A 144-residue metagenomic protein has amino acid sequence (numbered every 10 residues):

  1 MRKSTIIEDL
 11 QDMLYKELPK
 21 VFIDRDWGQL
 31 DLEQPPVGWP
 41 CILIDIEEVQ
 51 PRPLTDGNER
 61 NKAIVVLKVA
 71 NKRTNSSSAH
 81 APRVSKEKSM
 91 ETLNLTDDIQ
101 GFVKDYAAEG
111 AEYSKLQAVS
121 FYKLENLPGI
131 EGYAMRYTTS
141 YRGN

Functional and structural regions predicted by a protein language model:
M1-Q34, E48-N144: Charged, amphipathic alpha-helical segments and their flanking helix caps
G38-E48: A short, hydrophobic beta-strand-centered structural micro-motif
